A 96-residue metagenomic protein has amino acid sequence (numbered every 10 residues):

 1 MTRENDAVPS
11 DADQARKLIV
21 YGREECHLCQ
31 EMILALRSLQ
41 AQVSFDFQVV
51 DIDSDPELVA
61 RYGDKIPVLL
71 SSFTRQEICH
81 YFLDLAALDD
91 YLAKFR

Functional and structural regions predicted by a protein language model:
T2-D6: Secretory/periplasmic and organellar redox-cofactor proteins
V8-S38: Local sequence-structure signature of Cys/Sec-based thiol-disulfide redox active-site neighborhoods
Q40-S44: Short helix-capping segments at alpha-helix termini
F45-P56: Thiol-based oxidoreductase modules, predominantly thioredoxin-like and allied folds used for disulfide exchange
V59-R61: Short glycine-biased active-site loop of nucleotidyltransferases that positions the nucleotide triphosphate and helps
G63-L70: Structural micro-motif
S71-R96: Non-catalytic, surface beta->alpha helical segment in thiol-disulfide oxidoreductase systems
